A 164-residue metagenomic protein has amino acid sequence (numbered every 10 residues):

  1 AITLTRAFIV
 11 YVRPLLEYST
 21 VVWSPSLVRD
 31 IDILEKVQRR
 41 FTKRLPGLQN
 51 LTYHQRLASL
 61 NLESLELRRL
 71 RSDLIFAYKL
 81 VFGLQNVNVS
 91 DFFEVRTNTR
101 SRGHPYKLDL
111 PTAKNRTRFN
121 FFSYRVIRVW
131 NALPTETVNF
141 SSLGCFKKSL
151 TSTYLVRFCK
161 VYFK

Functional and structural regions predicted by a protein language model:
A1-K164: Hydrophobic/basic alpha-helical segments
